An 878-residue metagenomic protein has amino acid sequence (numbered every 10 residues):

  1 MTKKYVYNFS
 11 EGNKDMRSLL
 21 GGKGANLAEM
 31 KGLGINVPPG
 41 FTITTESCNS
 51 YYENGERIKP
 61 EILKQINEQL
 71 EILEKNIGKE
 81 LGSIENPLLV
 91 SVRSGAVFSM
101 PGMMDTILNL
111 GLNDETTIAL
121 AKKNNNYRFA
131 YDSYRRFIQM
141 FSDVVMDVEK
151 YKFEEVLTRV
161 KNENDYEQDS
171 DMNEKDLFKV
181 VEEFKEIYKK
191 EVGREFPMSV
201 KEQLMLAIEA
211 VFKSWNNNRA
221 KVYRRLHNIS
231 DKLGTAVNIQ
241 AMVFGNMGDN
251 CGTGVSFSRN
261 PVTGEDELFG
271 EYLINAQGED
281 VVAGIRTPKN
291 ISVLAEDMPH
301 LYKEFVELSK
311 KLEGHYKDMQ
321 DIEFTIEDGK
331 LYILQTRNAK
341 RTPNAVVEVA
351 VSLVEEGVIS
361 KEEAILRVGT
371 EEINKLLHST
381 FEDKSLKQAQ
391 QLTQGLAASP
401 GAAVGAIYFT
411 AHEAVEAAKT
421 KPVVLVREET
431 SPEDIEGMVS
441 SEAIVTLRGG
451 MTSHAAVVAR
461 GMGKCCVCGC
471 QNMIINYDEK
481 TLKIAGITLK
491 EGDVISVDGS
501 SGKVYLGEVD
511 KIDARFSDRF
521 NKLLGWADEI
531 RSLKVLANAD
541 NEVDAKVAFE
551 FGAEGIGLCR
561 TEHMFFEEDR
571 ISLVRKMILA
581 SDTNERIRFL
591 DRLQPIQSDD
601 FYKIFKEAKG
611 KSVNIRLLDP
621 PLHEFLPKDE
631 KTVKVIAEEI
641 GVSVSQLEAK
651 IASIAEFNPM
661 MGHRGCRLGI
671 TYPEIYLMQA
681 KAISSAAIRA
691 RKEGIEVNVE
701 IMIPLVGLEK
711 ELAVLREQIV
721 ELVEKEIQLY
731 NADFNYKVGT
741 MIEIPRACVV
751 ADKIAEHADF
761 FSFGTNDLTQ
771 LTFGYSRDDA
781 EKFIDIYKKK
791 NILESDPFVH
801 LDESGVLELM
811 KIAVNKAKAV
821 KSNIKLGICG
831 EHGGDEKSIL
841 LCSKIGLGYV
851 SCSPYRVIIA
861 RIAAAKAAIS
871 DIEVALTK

Functional and structural regions predicted by a protein language model:
M1-A389, H412-V424, S431-E436, E442 (+9 more regions): Nucleotide/phosphate-binding sheet-loop regions of phosphoryl- and nucleotidyl-transfer enzymes
F41, L447-G449, C468-Q471, C559 (+2 more regions): Short beta->alpha connector loops at strand-helix junctions that form conserved, small/polar/Pro-enriched
R93-S94, F516-R519, W526-K878: Conserved alpha/beta-domain cores
N238, Y408, V424-V426, V445 (+3 more regions): Structural motif
Q394-E433, I484-K522: Extended, non-globular alpha-helical segments
E442-R448, C466, G827: A short, small-residue-rich loop immediately preceding and capping a beta-strand
V467-E491: Short, glycine/proline-biased beta-turn/loop segments that scaffold the active-site neighborhood
